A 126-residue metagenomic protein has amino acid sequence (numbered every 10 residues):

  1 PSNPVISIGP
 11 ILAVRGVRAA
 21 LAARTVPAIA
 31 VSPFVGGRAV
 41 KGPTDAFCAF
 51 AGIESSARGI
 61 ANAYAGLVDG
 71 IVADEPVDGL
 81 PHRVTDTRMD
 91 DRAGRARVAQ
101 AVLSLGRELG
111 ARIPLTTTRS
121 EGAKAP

Functional and structural regions predicted by a protein language model:
P1, I29-V31, V72: Structural motif
N3-P4, P33-F34, P76-V77: Short, ordered loop/turn segments at secondary-structure junctions
N3-R15: Glycine/threonine-rich flexible loop motifs
R15-R24: Catalytic-core regions built around general acid/base machinery
R24-G42, T87-R88: Short, flexible loop segments at boundaries between secondary-structure elements
A39-L115: C-terminal functional extensions of proteins
T118-P126: Short, low-complexity, charge-dense intrinsically disordered segments
